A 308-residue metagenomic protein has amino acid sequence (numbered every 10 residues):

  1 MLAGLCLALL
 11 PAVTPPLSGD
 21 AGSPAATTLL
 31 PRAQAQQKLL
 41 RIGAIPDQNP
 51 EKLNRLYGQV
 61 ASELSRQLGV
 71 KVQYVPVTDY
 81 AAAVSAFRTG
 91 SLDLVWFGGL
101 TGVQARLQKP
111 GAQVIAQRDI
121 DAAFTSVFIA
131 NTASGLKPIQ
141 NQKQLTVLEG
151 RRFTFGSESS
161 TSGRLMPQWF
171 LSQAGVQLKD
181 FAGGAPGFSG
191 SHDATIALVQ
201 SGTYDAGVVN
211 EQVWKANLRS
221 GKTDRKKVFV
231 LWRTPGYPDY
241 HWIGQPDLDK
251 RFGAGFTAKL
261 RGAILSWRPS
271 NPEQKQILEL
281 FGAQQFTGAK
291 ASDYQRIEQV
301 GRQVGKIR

Functional and structural regions predicted by a protein language model:
L29-T101: Extracytoplasmic small-molecule ligand-binding "clamshell" domains of the periplasmic binding protein/Venus flytrap
L30, Q34-G43, Q48-Q59, I243-G244 (+1 more regions): An extracytoplasmic/periplasmic, membrane-proximal ligand-sensing/linker region
P46, S126-P138, P238-F252: A bilobed periplasmic-binding-protein/Venus flytrap-type ligand-binding module shared by bacterial periplasmic
Q59-G69, S162-F188, L218-D224, Q299 (+1 more regions): Ligand-binding cleft/hinge of the Venus flytrap
Y74-S85, G98-L100, L178-A197, P238: Short helix-initiation/N-cap motifs at beta->coil->alpha
W96-K109, S172-Q173, L198-S201, D205-R225: A ligand-binding cleft/hinge motif common to bilobed small-molecule-binding domains
A112-D121, F181-A185, L218-Y237: Short beta-strand->loop
R118-A174: A conserved helix-loop-strand patch within extracytoplasmic ligand-binding domains of the periplasmic binding
